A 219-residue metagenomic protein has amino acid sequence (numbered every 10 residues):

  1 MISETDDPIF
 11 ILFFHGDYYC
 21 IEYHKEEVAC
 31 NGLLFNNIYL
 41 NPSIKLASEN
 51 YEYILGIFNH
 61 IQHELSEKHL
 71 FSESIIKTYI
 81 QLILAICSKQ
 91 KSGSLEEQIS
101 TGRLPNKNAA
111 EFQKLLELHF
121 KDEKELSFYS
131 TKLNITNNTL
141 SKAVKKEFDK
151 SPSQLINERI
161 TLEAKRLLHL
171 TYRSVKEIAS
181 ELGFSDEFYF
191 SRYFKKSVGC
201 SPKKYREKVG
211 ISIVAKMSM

Functional and structural regions predicted by a protein language model:
S3-Q62: A hydrophobic/aromatic-rich effector-binding and dimerization subdomain of bacterial HTH-type transcriptional regulators
L46, K68-I75, S88-K114, L118-L133 (+2 more regions): Short, Lys/Arg-enriched, Trp-marked, Pro/Gly-tolerant hinge/linker segments that flank
Y53-I57, Y79, I83-I86: Amphipathic, well-ordered alpha-helical segments in soluble domains
L55-S66, Q113, E117-F120, K165-H169: Regular secondary-structure segments
S127-F128, T139, E177, K204: Alpha-helical residues within helix-turn-helix
K132, E181-L182, S197: Residues within the alpha-helical elements of helix-turn-helix
L140-V144, Y189-F190, F194: Short hydrophobic/aromatic patch on the recognition helix
K146-F188, E207-M219: Terminal helix-turn-helix DNA-binding modules in bacterial transcription factors
